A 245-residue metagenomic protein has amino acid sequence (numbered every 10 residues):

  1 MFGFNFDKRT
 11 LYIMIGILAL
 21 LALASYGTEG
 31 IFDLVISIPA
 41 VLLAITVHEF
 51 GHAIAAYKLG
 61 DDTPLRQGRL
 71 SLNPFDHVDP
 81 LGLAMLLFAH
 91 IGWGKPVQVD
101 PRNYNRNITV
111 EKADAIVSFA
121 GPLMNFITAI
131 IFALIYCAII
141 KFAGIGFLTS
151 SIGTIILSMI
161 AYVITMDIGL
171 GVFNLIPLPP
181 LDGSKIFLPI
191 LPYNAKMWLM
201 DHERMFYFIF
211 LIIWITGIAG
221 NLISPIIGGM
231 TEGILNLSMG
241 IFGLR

Functional and structural regions predicted by a protein language model:
M1-R245: Hydrophobic transmembrane alpha-helices and their immediate loop junctions in multi-pass integral membrane proteins
